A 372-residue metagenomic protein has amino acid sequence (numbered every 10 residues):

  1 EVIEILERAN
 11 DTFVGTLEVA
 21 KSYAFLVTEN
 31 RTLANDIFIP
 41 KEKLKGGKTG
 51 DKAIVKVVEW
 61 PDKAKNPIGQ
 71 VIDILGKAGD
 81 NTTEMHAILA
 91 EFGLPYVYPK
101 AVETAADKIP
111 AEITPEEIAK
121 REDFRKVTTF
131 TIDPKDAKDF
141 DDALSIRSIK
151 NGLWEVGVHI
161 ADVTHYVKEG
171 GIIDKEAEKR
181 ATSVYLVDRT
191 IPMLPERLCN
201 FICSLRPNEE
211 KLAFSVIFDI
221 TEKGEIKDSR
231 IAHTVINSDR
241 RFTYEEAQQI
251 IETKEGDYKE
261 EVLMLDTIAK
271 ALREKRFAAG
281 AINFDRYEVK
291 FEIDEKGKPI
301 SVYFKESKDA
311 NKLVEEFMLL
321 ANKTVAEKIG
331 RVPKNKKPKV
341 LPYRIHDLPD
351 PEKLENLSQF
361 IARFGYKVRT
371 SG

Functional and structural regions predicted by a protein language model:
E1: Acidic (E/D-rich), amphipathic helical modules within compact regulatory domains
E4-R8, T12-G372: Conserved, carboxylate-rich catalytic/transport cores that coordinate ions
